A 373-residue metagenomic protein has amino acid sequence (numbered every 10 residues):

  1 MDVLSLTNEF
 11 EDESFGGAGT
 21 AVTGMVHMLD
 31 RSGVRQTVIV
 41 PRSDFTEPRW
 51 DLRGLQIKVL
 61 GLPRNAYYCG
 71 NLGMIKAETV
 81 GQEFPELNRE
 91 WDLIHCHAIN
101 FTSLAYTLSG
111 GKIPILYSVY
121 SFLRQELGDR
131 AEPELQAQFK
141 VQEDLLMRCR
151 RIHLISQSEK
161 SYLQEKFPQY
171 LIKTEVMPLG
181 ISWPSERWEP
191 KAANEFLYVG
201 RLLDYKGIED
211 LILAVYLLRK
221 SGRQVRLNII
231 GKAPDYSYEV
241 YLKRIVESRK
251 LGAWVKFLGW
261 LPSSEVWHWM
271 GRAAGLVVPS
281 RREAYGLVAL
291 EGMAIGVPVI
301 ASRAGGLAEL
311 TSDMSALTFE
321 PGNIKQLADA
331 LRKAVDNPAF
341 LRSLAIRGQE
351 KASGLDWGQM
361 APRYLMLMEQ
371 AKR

Functional and structural regions predicted by a protein language model:
N8-D12, M28-N71: N-terminal strand-loop element at the rim of the active site of nucleotide-sugar-dependent glycosyltransferases
C96-F101, V119: Short His-centered aromatic/hydrophobic patch
E134-I152: Membrane-proximal helix-turn-helix segments that form the acceptor-binding/catalytic region of lipid-linked
S158, G180: Carbohydrate-associated surface elements
E239-L261: Nucleotide-activated donor-binding/catalytic signature segment of Leloir-type glycosyltransferases, i.e., the conserved
R281: Aromatic "clamp/platform" in nucleotide-sugar-dependent glycosyltransferases that forms part of the donor/acceptor
P298-A301: Short hydrophobic beta-strand element within catalytic cores of glycosyltransferases and related nucleotide-activated
D313, L317-I324, K333-P338: Conserved acidic donor-binding segment of nucleotide-sugar-dependent glycosyltransferases
